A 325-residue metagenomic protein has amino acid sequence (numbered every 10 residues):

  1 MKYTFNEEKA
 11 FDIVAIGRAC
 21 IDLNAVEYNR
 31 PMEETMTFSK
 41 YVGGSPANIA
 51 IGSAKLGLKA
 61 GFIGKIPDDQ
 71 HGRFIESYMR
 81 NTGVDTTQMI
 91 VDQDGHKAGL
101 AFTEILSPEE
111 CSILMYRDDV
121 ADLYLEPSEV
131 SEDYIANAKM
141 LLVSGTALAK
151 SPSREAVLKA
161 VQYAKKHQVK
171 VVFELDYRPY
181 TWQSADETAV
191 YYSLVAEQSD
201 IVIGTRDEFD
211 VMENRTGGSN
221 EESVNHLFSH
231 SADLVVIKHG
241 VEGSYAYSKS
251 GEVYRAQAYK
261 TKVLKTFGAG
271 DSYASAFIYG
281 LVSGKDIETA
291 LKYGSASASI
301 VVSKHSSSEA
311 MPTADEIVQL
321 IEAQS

Functional and structural regions predicted by a protein language model:
M1-D85, K262: Glycine-rich phosphate/adenosyl-contacting loop at the front of the ribokinase-like
M1-I13, Q162-Y163, G217-S325: Conserved phosphate-binding/catalytic region of the ribokinase-like
S53, T205, G270: Short, conserved phosphate/pyrophosphate- and ester-handling motifs at nucleotide-, phospho-/glycolipid
K59-V143, V318-S325: Conserved N-terminal subdomain of the carbohydrate kinase-like
D133-Y134, L194-V195, F228: Structural alpha-helical scaffold elements that stabilize or flank donor/cofactor-binding regions in carbohydrate
M140, T146-E222, E242-G243: Conserved beta-alpha-beta core of the PfkB/ribokinase-like small-molecule kinase fold
